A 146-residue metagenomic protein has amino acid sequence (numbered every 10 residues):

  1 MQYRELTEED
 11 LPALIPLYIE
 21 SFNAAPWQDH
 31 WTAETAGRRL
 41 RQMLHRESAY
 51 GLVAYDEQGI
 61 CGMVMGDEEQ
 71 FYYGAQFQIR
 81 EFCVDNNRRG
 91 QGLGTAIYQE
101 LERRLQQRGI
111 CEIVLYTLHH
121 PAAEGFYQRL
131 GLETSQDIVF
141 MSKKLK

Functional and structural regions predicted by a protein language model:
Q2-P16: A short beta-loop-alpha structural element at the N-terminal edge of CoA-dependent acyl/N-acetyltransferase catalytic
I15, I19-R41: Conserved GNAT-fold acetyl-CoA-binding loop/helix
R41-V53: A short helix-loop-beta-strand connector motif used in the catalytic cores of GNAT acetyltransferases and, in some
V53, G59-E68, Q78, C83: Conserved beta-strand in the GNAT
V84, G90-R103, R129: Conserved acetyl-CoA-binding loop-helix of GNAT-fold acetyltransferases
R89, V114-E124, S142-L145: Conserved beta-strand-loop-alpha-helix junction that forms the acyl-donor binding cleft
T95, Q107, H119-D137: Conserved active-site alpha-helix within GNAT-family acetyltransferase domains
Y98, L105-L118: Conserved GNAT acetyl-CoA-binding A-motif
